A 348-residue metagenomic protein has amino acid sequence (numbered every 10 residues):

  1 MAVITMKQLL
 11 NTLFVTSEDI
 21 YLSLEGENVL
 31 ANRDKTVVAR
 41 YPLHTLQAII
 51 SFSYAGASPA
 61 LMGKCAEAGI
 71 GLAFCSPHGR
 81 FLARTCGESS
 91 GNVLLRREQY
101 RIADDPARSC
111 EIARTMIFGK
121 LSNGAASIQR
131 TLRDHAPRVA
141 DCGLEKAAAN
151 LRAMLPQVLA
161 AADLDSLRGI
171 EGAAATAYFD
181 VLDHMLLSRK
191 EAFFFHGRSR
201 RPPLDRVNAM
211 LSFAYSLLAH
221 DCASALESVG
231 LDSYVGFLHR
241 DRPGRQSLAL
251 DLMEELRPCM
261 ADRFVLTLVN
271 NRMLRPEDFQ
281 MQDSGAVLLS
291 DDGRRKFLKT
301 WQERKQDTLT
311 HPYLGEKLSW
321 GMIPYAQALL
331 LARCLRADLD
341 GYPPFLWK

Functional and structural regions predicted by a protein language model:
A2-E25, D34, R40, N92-K348: Active-site helix-to-loop segments that bind/position phosphate- or nucleotide-bearing substrates and donors across
A2-P77, G87: Terminal-proximal segments
T45, S53-A126: A surface-exposed, charged beta-strand/loop segment in the N-terminal or early-internal portion of soluble proteins
